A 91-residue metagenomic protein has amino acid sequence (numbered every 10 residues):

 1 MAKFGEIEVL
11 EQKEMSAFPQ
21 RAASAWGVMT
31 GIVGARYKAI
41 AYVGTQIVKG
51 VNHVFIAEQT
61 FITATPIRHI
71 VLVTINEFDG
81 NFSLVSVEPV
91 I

Functional and structural regions predicted by a protein language model:
M1-I91: N- and C-terminal low-complexity/disordered segments
